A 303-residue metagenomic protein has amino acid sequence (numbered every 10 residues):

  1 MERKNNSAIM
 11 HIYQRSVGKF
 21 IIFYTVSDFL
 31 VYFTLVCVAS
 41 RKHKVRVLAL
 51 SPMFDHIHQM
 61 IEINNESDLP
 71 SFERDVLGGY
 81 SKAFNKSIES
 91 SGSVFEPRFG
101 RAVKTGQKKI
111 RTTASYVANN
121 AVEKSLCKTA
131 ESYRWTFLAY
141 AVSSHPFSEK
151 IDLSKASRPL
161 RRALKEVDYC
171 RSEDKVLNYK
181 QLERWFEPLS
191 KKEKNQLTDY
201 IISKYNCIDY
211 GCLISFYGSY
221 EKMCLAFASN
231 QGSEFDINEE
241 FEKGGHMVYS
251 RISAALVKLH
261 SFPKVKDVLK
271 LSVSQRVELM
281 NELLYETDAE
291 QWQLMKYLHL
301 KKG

Functional and structural regions predicted by a protein language model:
M1-A49, I63-G303: Short Pro-Cys-Gly-centered "Cys-loop" motif that presents a nucleophilic cysteine in a tight turn
H56-N64: Short beta-strand->loop micro-motif that forms the acidic, two-metal-ion catalytic signature in nucleotide-processing
